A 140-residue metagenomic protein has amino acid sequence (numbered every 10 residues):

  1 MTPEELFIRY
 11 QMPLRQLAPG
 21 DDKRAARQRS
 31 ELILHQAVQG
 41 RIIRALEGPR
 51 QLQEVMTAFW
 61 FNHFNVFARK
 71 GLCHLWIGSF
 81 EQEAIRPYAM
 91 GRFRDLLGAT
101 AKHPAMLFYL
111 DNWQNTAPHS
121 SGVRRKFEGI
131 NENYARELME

Functional and structural regions predicted by a protein language model:
M1-L32, S120, R124-E128: Active-site-surrounding "flap" and adjacent substrate/cofactor-binding loops of secreted or lumenal enzymes, prototyped
Q28-E140: Primarily short, surface-exposed interaction patches in extracytoplasmic proteins
